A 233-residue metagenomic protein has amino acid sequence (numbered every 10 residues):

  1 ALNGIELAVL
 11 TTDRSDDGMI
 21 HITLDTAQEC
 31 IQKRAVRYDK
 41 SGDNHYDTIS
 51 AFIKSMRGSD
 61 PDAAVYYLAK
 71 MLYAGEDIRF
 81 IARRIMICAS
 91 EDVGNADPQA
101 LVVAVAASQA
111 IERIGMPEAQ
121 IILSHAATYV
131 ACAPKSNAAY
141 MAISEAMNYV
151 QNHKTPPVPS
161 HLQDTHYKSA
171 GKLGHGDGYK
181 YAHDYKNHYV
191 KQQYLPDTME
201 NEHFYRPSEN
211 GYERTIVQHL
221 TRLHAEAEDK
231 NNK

Functional and structural regions predicted by a protein language model:
A1-R14, D25-Q28, Q32, S50-K54 (+2 more regions): C-terminal helical "lid" of AAA+/P-loop NTPase domains
L2, T11-I20, R37-G42, D92-Q99 (+1 more regions): Conserved C-terminal "switch" segment of AAA+ ATPases
A8-D16, E200-Y205: Charged, low-complexity surface segments at secondary-structure and domain boundaries
D16-D17, H21-D25, K33-I49, D60: Inter-lobe coupling/hinge segments of SF2-like helicase ATPases
Q28-I31, A35, G42-D43, S50 (+5 more regions): Generic signal for short, ordered secondary-structure residues within or immediately flanking folded domains
G58-Y189, P196-K233: Terminal-proximal interaction/regulatory segments of ATP-powered molecular machines
